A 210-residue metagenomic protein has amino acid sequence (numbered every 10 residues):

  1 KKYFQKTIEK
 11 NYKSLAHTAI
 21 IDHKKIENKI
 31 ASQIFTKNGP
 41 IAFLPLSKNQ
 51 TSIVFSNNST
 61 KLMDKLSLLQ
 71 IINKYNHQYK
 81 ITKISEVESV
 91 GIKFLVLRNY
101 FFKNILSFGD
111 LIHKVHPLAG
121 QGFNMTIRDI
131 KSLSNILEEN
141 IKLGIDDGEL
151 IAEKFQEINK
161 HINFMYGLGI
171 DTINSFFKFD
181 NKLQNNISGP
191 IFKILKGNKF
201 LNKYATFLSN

Functional and structural regions predicted by a protein language model:
K1-Q78, I84-V87: Conserved FAD-binding catalytic core of PHBH/FMO-like flavoproteins
K61-I145, E149-L150: FAD/FMN-dependent oxidoreductases across multiple families
N135-N210: C-terminal helical "tail/cap" subdomain of flavin- and related membrane-associated enzymes
